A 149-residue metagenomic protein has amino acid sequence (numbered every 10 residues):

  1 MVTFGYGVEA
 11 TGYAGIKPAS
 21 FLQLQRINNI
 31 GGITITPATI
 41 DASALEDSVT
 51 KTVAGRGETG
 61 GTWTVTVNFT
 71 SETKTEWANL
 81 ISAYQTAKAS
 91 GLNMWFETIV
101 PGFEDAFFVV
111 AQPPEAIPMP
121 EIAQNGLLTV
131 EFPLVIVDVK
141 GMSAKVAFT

Functional and structural regions predicted by a protein language model:
M1, Y6, M142-T149: Compositionally biased, intrinsically disordered low-complexity segments enriched in polar/Pro/Gly and often Gln
M1-F69, Q112-L127: Solvent-exposed edge beta-strands and adjacent loop segments that serve as assembly or binding interfaces
G5, G91, I136-D138: Short, flexible coil/linker elements and helix-boundary hinge sites characteristic of intrinsically disordered
I33, E97-S143: Short beta-strand and beta-hairpin "edge-sheet" elements
F69-T73, V139: Acidic glycine-/aspartate-rich tracts in secreted/extracellular proteins
T75-A111: Short, acidic/charged, Gly/Pro-enriched secondary-structure junctions
N79-Q85, L128-E131, V146-T149: Short intrinsically disordered coil segments
